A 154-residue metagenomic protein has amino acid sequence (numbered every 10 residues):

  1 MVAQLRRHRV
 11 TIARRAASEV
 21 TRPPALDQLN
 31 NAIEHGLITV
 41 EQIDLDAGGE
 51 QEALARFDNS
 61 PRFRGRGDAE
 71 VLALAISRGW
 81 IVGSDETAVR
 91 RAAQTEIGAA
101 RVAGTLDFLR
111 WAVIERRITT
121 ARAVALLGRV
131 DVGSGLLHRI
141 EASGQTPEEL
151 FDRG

Functional and structural regions predicted by a protein language model:
M1-W80, T87-E96, A100, L109-R117 (+2 more regions): Active-site-proximal, substrate-binding regions of enzyme catalytic domains and RNA-binding/basic surfaces
G104: Divalent-cation
